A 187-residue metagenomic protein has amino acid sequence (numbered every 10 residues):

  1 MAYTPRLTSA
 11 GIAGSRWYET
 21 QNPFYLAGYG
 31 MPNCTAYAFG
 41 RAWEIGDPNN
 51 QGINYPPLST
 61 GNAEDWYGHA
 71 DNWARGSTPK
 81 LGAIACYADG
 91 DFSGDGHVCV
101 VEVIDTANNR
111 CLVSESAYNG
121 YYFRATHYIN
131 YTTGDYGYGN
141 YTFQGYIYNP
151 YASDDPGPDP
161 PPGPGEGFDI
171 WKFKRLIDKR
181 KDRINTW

Functional and structural regions predicted by a protein language model:
A2-N119: Secreted/periplasmic proteins that engage bacterial cell-wall peptidoglycan
Y3-S9, E102-F173, T186: Aromatic- and glycine-rich peptidoglycan recognition patches
A10, S59, P164, R180-K181: Intrinsically disordered, low-complexity regions enriched in Ser/Pro/Gly/Gln/His and often acidic
Y29, K172-L176: Positively charged, hydrophobic/aromatic-enriched amphipathic segments
K179-W187: N-terminal secretion targeting segments of exported proteins
